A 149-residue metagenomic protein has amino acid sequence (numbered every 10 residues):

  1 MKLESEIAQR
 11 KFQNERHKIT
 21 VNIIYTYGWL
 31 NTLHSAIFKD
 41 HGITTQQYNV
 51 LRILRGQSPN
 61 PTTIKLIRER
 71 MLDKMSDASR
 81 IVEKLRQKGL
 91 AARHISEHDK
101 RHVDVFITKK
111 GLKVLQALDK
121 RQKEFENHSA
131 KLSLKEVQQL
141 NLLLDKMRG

Functional and structural regions predicted by a protein language model:
M1-F12, K135-G149: C-terminal regulatory/oligomerization modules of transcriptional regulators
M1-H41: N-terminal leader segment of winged-helix/HTH proteins
N22, N49-I53, K113, Q139: Pre-recognition alpha-helix immediately N-terminal to the DNA-recognition helix within helix-turn-helix or winged-helix
I24, R52-P59, D119, D145: Short, locally clustered residues in the helix-turn-helix/winged-helix DNA-binding domain
G28, T32-K74: N-terminal helix-turn-helix DNA-binding core of bacterial DNA-binding proteins
I64, V82-E83: Short, hydrophobic-biased segments on the C-terminal half of alpha helices that form "recognition helices"
E83-Q139: Charged, amphipathic alpha-helical coiled-coil/dimerization segments
